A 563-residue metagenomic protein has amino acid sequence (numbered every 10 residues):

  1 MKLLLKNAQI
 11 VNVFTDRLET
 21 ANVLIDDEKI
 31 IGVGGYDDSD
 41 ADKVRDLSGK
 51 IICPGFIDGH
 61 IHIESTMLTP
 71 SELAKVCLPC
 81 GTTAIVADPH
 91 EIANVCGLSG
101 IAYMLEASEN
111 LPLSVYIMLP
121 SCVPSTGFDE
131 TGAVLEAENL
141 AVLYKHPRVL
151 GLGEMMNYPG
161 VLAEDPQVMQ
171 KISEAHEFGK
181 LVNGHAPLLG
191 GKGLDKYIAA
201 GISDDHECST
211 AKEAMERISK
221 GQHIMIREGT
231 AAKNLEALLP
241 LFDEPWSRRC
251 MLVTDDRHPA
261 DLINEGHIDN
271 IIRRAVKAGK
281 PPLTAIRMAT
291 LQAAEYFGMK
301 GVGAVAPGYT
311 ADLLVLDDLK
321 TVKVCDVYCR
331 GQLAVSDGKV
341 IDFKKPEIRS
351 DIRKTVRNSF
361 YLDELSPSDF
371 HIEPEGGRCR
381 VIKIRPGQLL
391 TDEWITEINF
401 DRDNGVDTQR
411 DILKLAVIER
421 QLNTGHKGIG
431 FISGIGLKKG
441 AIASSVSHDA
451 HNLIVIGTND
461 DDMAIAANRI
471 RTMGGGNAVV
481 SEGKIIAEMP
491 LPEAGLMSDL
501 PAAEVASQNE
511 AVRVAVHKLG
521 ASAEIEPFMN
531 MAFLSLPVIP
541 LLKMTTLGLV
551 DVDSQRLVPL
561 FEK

Functional and structural regions predicted by a protein language model:
M1-A21, I25-K29, Y36, L78-C80 (+2 more regions): Active-site microenvironment of metallo-dependent hydrolases
L3-L5, D37-A87: Replace "His-x-His-based motif
L4, G55-I57, I117, L252 (+1 more regions): Residue-level marker for buried hydrophobic side chains located in beta-strands that build the well-ordered beta-sheet
D58-T69, P124-E136, S203: Active-site mouth loops of central-metabolism enzymes
A74-G179, P245, I486-P490: Divalent-metal coordination cores built from histidine and acidic residues
P89-I92, P120-C122, N157, P187-L188 (+5 more regions): Short, ordered loop/turn segments at secondary-structure junctions
C96-G100, T126-G132, A163-Q167, G193-Y197 (+10 more regions): Short acidic, glycine/serine/threonine-rich loops at helix termini
V134-E154, G160-M225, A232-V253, I263-T284: Histidine/acidic residue-rich metal-binding segments in metalloenzymes
